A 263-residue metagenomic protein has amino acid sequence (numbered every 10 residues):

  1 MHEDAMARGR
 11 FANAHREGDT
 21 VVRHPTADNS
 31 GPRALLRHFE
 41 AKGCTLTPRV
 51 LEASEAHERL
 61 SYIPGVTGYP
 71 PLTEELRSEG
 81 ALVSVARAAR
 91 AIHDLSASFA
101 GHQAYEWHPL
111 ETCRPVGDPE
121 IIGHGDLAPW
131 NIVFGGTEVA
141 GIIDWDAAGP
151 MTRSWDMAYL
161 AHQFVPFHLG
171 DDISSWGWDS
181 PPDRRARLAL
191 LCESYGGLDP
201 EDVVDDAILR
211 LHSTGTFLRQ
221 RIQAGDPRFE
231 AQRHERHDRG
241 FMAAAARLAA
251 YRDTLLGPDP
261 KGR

Functional and structural regions predicted by a protein language model:
M1-D4: Conserved N-terminal boundary motif of the eukaryotic protein kinase catalytic domain
R8-N13, G18-L95, F99: A conserved alpha-helical element in kinase catalytic cores
A12-R16, V50, T112-D156, P166-H168: Active-site acidic catalytic loop and adjacent metal/ATP-binding pocket of ATP-dependent phosphoryl transfer enzymes
E52-A56, G101-T112: Short, glycine/charge-rich beta-strand/loop segments that flank catalytic centers and engage negatively charged groups
P71-E106, P119-G125, W130, F134-G135 (+1 more regions): Conserved kinase catalytic-core helix
M157-G196, L211-I222: Active-site activation/catalytic loop segments of kinase-like enzymes and analogous catalytic loops in related
T214-R263: ATP/Mg2+ or Mg2+-diphosphate-binding catalytic cores that bind nucleotide phosphates or diphosphates via glycine-rich
